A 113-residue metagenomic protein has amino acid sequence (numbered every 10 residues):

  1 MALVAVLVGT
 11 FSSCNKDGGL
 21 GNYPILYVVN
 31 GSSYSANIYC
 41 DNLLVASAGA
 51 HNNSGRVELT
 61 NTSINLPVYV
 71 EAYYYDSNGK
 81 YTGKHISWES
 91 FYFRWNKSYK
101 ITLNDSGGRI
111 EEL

Functional and structural regions predicted by a protein language model:
M1-V4: Sec-dependent signal peptide recognition, specifically the positively charged N-region followed immediately by
L7-S33: Bacterial Sec-dependent N-terminal signal peptides
Y23-I25, S54-R56, W88, S98: Intrinsic-disorder/low-complexity, polar/charged segments enriched in Ser/Thr/Lys/Arg/Asp/Glu/Gln
L26-V28, I38, V68-A72, Y99-I101 (+1 more regions): Hydrophobic beta-strand residues in large extracellular and virion-surface proteins
S33-L44: Short, ordered, surface-exposed loop/turn motifs in non-cytosolic proteins
V45-N53: Short, acidic Ser/Thr/Gly-rich low-complexity loop/linker segments typical of extracellular and cell-surface proteins
G55-Y69, Y74-Y75: Short Pro-Gly-centered beta-turn/loop motif in secreted/extracellular proteins
Y74-I110: Structured interaction patches on ligand/partner-binding surfaces of diverse proteins
